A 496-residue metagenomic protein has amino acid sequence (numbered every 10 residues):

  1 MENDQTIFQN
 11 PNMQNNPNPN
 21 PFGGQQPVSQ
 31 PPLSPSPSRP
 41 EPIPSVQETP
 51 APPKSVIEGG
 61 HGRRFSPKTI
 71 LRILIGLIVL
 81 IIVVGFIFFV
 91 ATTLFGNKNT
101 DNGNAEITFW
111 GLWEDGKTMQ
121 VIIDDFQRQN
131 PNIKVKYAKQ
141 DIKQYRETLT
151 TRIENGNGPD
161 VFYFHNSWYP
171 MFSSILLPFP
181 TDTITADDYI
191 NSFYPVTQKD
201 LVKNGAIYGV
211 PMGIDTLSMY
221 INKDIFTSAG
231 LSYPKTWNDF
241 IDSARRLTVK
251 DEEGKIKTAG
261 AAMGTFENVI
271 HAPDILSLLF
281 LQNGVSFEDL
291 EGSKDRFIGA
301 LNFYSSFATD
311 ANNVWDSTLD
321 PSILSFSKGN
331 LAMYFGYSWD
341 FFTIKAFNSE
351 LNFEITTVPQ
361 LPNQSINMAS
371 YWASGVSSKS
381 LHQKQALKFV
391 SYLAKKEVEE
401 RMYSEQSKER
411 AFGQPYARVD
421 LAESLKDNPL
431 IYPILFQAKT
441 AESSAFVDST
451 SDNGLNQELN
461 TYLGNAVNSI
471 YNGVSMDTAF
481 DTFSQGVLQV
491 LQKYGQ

Functional and structural regions predicted by a protein language model:
F22, P40, Q47-E48, P52-F65 (+2 more regions): Conserved C-terminal helix/tail region of periplasmic/extracytoplasmic solute-binding proteins
G103-E114, I133-A138, D160-V161, A261: Short, well-ordered beta-strand elements
D125, Q129-V196, D200, D224-K235 (+4 more regions): Extracytoplasmic "Venus flytrap"/periplasmic binding protein-like
K134-K136, T309-N312, A346-A411, D448-S449 (+1 more regions): Extracytoplasmic/periplasmic substrate-recognition and gating elements
H165-L217, I241, K255-G260, A272-I275 (+3 more regions): Hinge/lid segment of periplasmic solute-binding proteins
S167-L177, P195-K235, G264-E288, M368-S377 (+1 more regions): Periplasmic solute-binding protein
S243-R246, F287-D316, K345, V358: Glycine-centered hinge/linker elements that transmit conformational signals in sensory and ligand-binding systems
T356, S404-S469: Long, aromatic- and glycine/proline-rich binding clefts that accommodate carbohydrate-like moieties
